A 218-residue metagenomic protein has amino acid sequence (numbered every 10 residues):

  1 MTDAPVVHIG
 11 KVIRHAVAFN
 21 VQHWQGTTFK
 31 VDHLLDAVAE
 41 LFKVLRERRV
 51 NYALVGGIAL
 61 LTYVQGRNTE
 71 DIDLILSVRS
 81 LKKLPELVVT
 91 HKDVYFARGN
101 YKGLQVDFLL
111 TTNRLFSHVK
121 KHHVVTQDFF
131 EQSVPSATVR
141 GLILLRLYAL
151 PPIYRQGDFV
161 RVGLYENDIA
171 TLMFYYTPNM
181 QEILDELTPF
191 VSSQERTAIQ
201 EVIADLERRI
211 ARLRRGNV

Functional and structural regions predicted by a protein language model:
M1-V218: Compositionally biased terminal segments of proteins
